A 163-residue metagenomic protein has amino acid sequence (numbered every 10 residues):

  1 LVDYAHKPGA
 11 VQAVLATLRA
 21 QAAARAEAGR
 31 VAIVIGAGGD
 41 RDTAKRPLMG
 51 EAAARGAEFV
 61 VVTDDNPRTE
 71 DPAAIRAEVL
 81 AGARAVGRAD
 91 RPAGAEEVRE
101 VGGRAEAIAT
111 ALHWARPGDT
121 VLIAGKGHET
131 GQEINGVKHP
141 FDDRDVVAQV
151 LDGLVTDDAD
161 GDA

Functional and structural regions predicted by a protein language model:
L1-A163: ATP-dependent carboxylate-amine ligase
